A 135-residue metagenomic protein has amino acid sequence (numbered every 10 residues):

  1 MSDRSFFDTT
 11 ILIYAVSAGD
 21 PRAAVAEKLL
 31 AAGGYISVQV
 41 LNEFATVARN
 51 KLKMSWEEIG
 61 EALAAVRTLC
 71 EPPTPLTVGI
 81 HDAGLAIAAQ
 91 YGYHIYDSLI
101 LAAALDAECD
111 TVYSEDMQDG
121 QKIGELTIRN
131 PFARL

Functional and structural regions predicted by a protein language model:
M1-S37, K51-E61, L135: Short, well-structured N-terminal submotif of metal-dependent ribonuclease cores
S2, L101-L135: Acidic, PIN/NYN-like endoribonuclease modules and their adjacent C-terminal/linker elements
D8-T10, E43, D97, D116: Acidic active-site catalytic centers that drive phospho-/nucleotidyl reactions and related ester hydrolyses
E43-C70: Active-site-proximal, substrate-binding regions of enzyme catalytic domains and RNA-binding/basic surfaces
P72-E115: Active-site neighborhoods of divalent-metal-dependent phosphate/nucleic-acid chemistry enzymes
